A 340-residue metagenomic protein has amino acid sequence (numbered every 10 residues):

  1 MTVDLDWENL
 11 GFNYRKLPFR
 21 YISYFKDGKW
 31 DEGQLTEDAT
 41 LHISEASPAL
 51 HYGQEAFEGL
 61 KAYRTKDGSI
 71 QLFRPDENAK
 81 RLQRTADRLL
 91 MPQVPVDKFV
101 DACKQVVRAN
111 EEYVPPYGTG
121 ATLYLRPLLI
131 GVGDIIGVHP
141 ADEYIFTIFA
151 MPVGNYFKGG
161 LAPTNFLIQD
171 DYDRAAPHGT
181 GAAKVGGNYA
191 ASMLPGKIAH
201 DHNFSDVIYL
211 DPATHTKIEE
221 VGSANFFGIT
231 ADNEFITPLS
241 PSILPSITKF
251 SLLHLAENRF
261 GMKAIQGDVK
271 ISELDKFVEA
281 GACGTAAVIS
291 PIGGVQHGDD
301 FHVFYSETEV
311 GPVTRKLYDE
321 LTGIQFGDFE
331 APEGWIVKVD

Functional and structural regions predicted by a protein language model:
M1-V106, L128, I135-D340: Helix-start/capping segments and mature chain N-termini
D97, V106-G120: Charged, gly/pro-rich active-site loop segments
P116-I130: Extended, Lys/Arg-enriched charged tracts that mediate electrostatic binding to polyanionic substrates
